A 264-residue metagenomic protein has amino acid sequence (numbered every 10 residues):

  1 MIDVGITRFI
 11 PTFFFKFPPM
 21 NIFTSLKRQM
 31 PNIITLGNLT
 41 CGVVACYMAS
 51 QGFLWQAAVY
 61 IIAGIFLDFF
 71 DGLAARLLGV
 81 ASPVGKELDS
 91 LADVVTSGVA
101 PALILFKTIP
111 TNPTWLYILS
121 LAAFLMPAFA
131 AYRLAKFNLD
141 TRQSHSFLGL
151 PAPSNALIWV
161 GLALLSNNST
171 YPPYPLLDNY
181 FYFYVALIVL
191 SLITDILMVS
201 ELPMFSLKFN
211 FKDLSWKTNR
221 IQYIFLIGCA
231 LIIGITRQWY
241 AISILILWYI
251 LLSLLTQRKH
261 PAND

Functional and structural regions predicted by a protein language model:
I2-F69, G234-R237, A241-L245, Y249 (+2 more regions): Topogenic membrane-insertion module of multi-pass membrane proteins
F9-F17, L148-D264: C-terminal membrane-associated helical module and adjoining short loops/tails
T24-I34, C41-L54, A58-V59, T114-H145 (+1 more regions): "…together with the soluble PPM/PP2C metallo-phosphatase catalytic core" -> "…together with the soluble PPM/PP2C
T24-N32, K86-L88, S206-T218: Short, amphipathic, aromatic/basic-enriched membrane-interface segments that mark the entry/exit of transmembrane
M30-L36, L77-F137: Multi-pass membrane catalytic core of lipid/isoprenoid biosynthesis enzymes
N32-L39, V95-T96, S215-I227: Short hydrophobic alpha-helical membrane-embedded segments
V44-V59, V99-L121, L162-A186, W239: Helix-coil boundary and interhelical linker segments in multi-pass alpha-helical membrane proteins
G72-S82, A130-S144, G149, V199-L207 (+1 more regions): C-terminal ends of transmembrane helices
